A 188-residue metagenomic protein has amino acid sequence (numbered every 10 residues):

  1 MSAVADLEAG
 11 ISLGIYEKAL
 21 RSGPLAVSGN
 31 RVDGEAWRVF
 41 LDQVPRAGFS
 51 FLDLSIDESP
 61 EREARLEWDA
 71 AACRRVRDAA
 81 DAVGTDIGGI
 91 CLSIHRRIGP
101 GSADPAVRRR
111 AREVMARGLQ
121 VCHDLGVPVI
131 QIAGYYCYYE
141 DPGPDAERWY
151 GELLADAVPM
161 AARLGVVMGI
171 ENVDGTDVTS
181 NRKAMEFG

Functional and structural regions predicted by a protein language model:
M1-V127, E152-A155: N-terminal pre-domain/capping segments
E63-A64, G99-P100, D141-P142, T179-N181: Short Asp/Glu-rich motifs
A82-T85, M160-V166, G188: Short helix-capping segments at alpha-helix termini
G88-P100, Q131-C137, D174-V178: Substrate-binding cleft and catalytic face of glycoside hydrolase catalytic domains, especially the flexible beta-alpha
S102-R109, Y139-E147: Glycine-rich tight-turn/loop motif centered on a GG-T
C122-G143, L164-D174: Active-site groove signature of glycoside hydrolases
G143-G151, N172-G188: Distinct, well-ordered alpha-helical segments
A155-A162, I170-E171, T179: N-terminal/domain-start segments enriched in small and hydrophobic, helix-friendly residues, covering either
